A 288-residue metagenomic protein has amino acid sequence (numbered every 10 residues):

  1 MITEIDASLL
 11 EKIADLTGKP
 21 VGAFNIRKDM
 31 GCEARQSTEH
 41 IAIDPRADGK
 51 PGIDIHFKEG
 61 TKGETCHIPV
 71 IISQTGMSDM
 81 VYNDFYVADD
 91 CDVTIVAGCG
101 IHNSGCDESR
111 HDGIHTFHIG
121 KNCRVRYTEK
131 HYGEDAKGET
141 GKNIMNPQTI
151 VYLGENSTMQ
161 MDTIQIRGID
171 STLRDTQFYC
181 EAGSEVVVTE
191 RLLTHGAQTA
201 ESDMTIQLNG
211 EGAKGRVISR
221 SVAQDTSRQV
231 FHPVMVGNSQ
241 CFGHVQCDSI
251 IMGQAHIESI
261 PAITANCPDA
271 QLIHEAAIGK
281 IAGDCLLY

Functional and structural regions predicted by a protein language model:
I2-A7, A14-G18: C-terminal functional modules
L10-I13, Y288: Extended hydrophobic/Leu-rich segments
N25-K28, E33-L287: Conserved beta-strand/loop scaffold segments within soluble protein domains that form the structured core and edges
